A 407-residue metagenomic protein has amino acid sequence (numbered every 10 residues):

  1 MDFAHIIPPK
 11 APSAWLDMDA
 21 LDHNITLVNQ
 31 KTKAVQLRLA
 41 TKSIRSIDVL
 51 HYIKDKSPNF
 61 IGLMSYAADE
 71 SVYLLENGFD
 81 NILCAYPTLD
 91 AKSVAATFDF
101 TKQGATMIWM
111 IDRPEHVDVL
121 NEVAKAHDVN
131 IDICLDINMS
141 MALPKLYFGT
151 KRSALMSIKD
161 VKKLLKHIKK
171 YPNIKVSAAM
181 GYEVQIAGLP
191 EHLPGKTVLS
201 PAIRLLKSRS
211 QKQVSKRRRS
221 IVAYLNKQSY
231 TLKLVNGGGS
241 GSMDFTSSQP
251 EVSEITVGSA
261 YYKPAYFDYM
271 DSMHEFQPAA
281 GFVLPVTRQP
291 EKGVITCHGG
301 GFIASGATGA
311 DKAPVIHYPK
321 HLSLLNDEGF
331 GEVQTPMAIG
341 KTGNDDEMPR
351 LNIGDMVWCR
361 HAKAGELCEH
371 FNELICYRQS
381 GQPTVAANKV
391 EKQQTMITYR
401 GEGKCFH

Functional and structural regions predicted by a protein language model:
M1-L16: Generic N-terminal amphipathic, Lys/Arg-enriched alpha-helix
A20-V49: N-terminal glycine-rich anion-binding loops that anchor highly charged ligand groups
L21, K42, L74, L135 (+5 more regions): Conserved, mostly hydrophobic/aromatic
A40-E183, G188: Active-site-proximal beta-alpha core segment in soluble small-molecule metabolic enzymes
S46-D48, L74, I186-G188, S242-F245 (+3 more regions): Flexible loop/turn segments at secondary-structure boundaries
M139-A265: Active-site loop/helix belt of alpha/beta enzymes
G195-R209, G241-K320: Active-site loop ensemble at the mouth of alpha/beta enzyme cores that anchors a bound cofactor
Q289-H407: C-terminal accessory subdomain/extension
